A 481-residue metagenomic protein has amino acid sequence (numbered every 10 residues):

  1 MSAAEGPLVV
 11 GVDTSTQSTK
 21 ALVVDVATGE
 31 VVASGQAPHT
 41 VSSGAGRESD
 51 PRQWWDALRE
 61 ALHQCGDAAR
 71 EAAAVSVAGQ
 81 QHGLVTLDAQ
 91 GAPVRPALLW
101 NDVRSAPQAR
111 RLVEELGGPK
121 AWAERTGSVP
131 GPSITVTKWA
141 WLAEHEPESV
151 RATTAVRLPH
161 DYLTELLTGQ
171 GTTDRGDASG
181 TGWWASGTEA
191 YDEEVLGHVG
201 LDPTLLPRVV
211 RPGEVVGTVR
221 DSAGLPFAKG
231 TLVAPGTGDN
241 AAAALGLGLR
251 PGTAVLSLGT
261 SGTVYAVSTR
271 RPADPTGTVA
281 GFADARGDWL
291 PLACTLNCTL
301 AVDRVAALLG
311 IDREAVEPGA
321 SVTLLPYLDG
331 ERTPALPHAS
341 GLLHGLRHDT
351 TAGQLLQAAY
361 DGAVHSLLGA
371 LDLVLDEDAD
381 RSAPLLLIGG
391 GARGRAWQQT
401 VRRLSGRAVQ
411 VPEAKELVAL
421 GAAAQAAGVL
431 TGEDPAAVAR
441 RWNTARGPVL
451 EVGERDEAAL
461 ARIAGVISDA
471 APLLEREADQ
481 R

Functional and structural regions predicted by a protein language model:
M1-P96, E124, A152, F227-L232 (+2 more regions): N-terminal glycine/serine-rich phosphate-binding loop of ATP-dependent small-molecule kinases, especially carbohydrate
V10-V12, A106, V113-T126, I134-V136 (+5 more regions): Active-site core segments that coordinate phosphate-bearing ligands/cofactors across diverse enzyme families
H63, D67-W100, T126-S133, H160 (+3 more regions): Short beta-strand-loop/turn "lid" adjacent to the catalytic site in phosphate-handling enzymes
L205, R211, N240: Extracytoplasmic ligand-binding clamshell segments of periplasmic binding protein
